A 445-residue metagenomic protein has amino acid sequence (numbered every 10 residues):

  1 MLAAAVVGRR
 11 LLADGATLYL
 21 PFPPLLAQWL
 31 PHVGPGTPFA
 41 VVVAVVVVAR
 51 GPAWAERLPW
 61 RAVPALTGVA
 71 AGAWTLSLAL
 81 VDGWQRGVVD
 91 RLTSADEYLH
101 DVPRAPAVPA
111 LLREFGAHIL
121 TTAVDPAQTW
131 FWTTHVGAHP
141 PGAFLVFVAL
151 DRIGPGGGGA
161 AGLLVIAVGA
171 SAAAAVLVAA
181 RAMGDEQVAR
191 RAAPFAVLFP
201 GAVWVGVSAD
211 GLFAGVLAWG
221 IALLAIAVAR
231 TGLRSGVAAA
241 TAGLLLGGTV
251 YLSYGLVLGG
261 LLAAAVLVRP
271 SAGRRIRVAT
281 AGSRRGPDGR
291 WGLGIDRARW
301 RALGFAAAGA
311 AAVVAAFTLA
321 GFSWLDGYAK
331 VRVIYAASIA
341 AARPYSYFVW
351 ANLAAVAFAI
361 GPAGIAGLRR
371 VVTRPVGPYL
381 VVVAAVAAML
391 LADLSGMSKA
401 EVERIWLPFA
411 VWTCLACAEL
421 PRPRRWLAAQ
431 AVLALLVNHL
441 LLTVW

Functional and structural regions predicted by a protein language model:
M1, T17-D96, R301-A308: Start-transfer (signal-anchor) and selected internal transmembrane alpha helices of multi-pass inner/ER membrane
A3-T17, G248-Y251, G260-L261, A265-I276 (+1 more regions): Membrane-lumen/periplasm interface segments of specific transmembrane helices in polyprenyl phosphate-linked
A44-G51, V268, A357-V382, V386-D393 (+1 more regions): Hydrophobic, aromatic-rich transmembrane alpha-helices and their immediate juxtamembrane boundary segments
V45-G51, A160-M183: Transmembrane-helix motifs of polytopic, lipid-linked glycan transferases
A62-V136, Y328: Aromatic-rich transmembrane-lumenal/periplasmic boundary elements in polytopic membrane proteins
A175, F213-T231, W412-A416: Specific aromatic-rich, kink-prone transmembrane helix
V197-W204, G220-I221, G236-Y254, G260-A265: Membrane-interface alpha helices of multi-pass inner-membrane proteins
G232, R274-G282, G286-L303, L368-A385 (+2 more regions): Membrane-interface helix-loop-helix junctions at transmembrane boundaries of multi-pass membrane enzymes, predominantly
